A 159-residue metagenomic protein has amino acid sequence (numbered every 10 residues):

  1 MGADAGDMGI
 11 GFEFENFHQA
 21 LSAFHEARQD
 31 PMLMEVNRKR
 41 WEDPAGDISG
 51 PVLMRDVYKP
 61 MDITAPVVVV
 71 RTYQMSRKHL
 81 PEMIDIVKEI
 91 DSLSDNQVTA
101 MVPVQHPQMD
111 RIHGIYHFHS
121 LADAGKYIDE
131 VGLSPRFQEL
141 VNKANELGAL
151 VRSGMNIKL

Functional and structural regions predicted by a protein language model:
M1-L159: Short S/T/G/P-rich N-terminal loop/turn motif that feeds into the first structured element of a domain
